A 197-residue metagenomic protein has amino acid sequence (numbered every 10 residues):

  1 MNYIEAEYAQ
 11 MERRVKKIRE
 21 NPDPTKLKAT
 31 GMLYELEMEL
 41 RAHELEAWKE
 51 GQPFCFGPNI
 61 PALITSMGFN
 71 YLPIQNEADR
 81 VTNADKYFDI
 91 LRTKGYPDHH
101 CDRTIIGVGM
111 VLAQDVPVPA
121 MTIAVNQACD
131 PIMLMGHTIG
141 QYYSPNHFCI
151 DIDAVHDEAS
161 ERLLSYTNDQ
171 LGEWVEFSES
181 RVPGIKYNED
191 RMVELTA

Functional and structural regions predicted by a protein language model:
M1-A197: An N-terminal assembly and electron-transfer interface module characteristic of large anaerobic redox and radical
